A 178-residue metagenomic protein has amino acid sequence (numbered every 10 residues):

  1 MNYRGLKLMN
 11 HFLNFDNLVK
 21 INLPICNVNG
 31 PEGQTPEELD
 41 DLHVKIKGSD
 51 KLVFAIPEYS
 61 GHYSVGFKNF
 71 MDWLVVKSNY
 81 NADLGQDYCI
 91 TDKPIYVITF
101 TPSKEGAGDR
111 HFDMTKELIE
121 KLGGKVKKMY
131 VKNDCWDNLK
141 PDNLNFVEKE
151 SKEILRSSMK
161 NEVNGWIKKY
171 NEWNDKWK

Functional and structural regions predicted by a protein language model:
M1-L84, L144-K178: N-terminal beta1-alpha1-beta2 submodule of the flavodoxin-like/Rossmannoid cofactor-binding fold
N14-I25, Q86-I90, K121-V147: Mobile beta-alpha loop/short-helix "lid" or hinge segments that flank ligand
S49-A55, D87-P94, V131-N138, K169-Y170: Low-complexity, flexible helical/coil segments
L84-K132: Short, glycine-/small-residue-rich phosphate/pyrophosphate-handling segment
V97-A107, D137-K149: Phosphate-binding/catalytic loops
